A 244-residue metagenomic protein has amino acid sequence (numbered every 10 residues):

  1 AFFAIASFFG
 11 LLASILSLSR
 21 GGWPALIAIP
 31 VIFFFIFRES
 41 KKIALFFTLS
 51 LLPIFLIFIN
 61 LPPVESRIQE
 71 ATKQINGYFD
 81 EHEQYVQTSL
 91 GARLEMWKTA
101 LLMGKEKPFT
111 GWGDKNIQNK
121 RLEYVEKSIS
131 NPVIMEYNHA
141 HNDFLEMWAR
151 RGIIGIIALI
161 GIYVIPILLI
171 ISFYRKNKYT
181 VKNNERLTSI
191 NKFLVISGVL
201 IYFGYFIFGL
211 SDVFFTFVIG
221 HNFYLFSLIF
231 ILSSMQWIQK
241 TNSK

Functional and structural regions predicted by a protein language model:
A1, I36-K42, S172-N184, S233-K244: Membrane-interface junctions at the ends of membrane-embedded or membrane-associated helices
A1-F37, L45-L52, I57-N60, L169 (+2 more regions): Alpha-helical transmembrane segments of multi-pass inner-membrane proteins
L16, F37-Q84, K98-E106, D114: A membrane-periplasm/extracellular boundary helix in multi-pass inner-membrane enzymes that assemble envelope glycans
S17-A25, Y137-N142, L210-F223: Membrane-interface catalytic loops of GT-C/OST-like multi-pass glycosylation enzymes that act
W23-V31, A158-G161, V218-S227: Membrane-embedded alpha-helical segments of multi-pass membrane proteins, especially the transmembrane helices
V31, F35, R151-F206: Hydrophobic transmembrane alpha-helices and their immediate junctions
Q84-K98, L102, E106, T110-R151: Long extracytoplasmic/lumenal interhelical loops at the membrane interface of multi-pass membrane proteins
G198-K244: Transmembrane alpha-helices of multi-pass inner-membrane enzymes
